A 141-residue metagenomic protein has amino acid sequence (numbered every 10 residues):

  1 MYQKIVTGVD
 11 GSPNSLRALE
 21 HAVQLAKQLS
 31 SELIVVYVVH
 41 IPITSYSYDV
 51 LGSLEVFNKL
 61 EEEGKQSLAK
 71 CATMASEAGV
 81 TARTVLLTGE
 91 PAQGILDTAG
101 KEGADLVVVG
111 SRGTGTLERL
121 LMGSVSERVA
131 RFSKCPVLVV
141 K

Functional and structural regions predicted by a protein language model:
Q3-G52, A78: Small/aliphatic-rich secondary-structure junction motif
Q24-K27, G100, R131: Solvent-exposed polar/charged
I34, R83, L138: Conserved beta-strand positions in the Rossmann-like core of class I SAM-dependent methyltransferases
L51, L86-E90, R112: Short beta->alpha linker loops
G52-Q66: A short acidic, glycine-rich active-site loop that binds or catalyzes chemistry on phosphate/adenosine moieties
T73-V107: Structural beta-alpha unit
L106-R131: Glycine-rich, Arg-bearing micro-motifs that act as flexible, cationic patches
